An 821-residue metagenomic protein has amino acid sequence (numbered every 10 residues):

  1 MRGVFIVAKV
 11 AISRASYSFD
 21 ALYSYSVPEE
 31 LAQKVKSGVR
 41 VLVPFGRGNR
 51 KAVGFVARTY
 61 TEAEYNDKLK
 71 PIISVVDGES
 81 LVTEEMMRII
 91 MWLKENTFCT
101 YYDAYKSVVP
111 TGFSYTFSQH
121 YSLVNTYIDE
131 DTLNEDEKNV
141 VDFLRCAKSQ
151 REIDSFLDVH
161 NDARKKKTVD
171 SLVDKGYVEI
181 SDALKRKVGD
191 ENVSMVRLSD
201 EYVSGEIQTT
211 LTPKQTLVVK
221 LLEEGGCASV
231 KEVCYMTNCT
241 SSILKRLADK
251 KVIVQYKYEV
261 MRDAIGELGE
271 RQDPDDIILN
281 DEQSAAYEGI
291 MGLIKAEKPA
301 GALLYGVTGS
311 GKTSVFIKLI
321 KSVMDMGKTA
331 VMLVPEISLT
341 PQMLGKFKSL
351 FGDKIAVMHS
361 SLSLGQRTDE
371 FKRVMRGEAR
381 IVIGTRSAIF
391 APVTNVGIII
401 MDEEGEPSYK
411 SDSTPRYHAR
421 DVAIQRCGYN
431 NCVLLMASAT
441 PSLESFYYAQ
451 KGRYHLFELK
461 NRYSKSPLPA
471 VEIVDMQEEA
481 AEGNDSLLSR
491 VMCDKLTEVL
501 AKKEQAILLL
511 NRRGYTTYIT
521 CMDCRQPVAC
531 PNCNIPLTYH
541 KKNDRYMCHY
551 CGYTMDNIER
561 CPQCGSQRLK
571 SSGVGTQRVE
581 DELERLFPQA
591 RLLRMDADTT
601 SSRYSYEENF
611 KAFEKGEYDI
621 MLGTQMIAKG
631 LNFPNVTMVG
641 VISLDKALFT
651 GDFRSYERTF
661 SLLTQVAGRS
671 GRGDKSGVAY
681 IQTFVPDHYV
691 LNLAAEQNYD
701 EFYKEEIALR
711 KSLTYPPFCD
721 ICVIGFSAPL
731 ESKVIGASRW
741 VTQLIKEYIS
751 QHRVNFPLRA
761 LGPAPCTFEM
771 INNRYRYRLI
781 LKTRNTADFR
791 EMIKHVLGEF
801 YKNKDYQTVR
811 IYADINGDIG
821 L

Functional and structural regions predicted by a protein language model:
M1-V382, S387-S438, Q450-S466, R790-K794 (+2 more regions): Accessory, non-ATPase domains that flank or precede helicase/AAA+ motor cores in DNA-metabolism machines
A21-Y23, S229, D720-C722, Y775-Y777: Short amphipathic alpha-helical segments
E223, K348, T497, E584 (+3 more regions): A general structural signal for alpha-helical elements within enzymatic catalytic domains
E270-N280, S284, E297-I735, C766-E769 (+2 more regions): Inter-lobe coupling/hinge segments of SF2-like helicase ATPases
S732-E747: Extracytoplasmic/periplasmic
Y748-C766, Q807-I815: Short beta-strand elements
F756-N785: Short, intrinsically disordered low-complexity segments
